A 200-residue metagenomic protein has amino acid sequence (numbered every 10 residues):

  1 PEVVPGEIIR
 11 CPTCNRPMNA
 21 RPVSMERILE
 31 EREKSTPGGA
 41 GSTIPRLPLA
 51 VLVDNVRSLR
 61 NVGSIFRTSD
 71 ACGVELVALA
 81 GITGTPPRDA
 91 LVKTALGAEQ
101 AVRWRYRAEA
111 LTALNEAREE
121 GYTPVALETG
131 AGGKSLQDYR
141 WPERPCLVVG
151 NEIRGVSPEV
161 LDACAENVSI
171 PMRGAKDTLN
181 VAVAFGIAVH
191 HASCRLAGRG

Functional and structural regions predicted by a protein language model:
P1, C11-C14: Short cysteine-rich clusters marking metal-coordination/redox-active sites
P1-V4, M18: Cys/His-rich microdomains that often coordinate metals
I8: Residues immediately within or flanking Cys/His clusters that coordinate Zn2+ in small zinc-binding modules
N15-M25: Short Cys/His-rich micro-motifs in 6-15 aa windows
L29-S35: Short, intrinsically disordered terminal segments enriched in charged and Pro/Gly residues
T36-G130, S193: RNA substrate-binding interface of SAM-dependent RNA methyltransferases
T129-R173: Active-site/ligand-binding-proximal alpha/beta "capping" segment
P158-G200: Structured adenosyl-cofactor binding patch, chiefly the S-adenosyl-L-methionine
